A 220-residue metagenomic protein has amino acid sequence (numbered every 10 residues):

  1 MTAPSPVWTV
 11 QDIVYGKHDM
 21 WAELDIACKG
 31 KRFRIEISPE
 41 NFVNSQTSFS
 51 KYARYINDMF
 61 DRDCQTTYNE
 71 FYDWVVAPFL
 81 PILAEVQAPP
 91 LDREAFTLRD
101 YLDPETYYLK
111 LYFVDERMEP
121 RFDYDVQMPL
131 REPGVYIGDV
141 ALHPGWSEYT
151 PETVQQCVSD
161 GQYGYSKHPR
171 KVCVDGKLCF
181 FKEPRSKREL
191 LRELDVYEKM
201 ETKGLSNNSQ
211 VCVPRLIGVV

Functional and structural regions predicted by a protein language model:
M1-P133: Long, solvent-exposed N-terminal ectodomains/accessory regions that are displayed to the extracellular/lumenal milieu
G30-S45, Y52-I56, E119-G218: ATP-binding glycine-rich loop module of kinase domains
